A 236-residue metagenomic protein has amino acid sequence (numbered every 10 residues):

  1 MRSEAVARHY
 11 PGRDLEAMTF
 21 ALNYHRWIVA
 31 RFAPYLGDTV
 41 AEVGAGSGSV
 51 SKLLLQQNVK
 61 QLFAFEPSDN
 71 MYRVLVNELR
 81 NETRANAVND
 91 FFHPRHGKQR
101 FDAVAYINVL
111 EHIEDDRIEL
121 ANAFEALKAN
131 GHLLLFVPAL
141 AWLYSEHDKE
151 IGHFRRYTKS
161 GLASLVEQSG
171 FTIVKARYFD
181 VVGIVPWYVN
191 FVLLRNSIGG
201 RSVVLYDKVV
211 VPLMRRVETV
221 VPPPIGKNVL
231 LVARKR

Functional and structural regions predicted by a protein language model:
M1-I107, R117-L120, P212, R216 (+1 more regions): Conserved N-terminal segment of class I S-adenosyl-L-methionine
S3-E4, G97, G183-R236: A C-terminal cap/extension of S-adenosyl-L-methionine-dependent methyltransferases that defines the acceptor-substrate
R13, L133-R155, S160-E167: Short, glycine-/aromatic-enriched active-site segment of Class I SAM-dependent methyltransferases
S49, M71, N130, A141-L143 (+1 more regions): Feature marks short, surface-exposed loop/turn motifs that line or immediately flank catalytic pockets and channel
I107-L110, F136: Residues lining the SAM
R117-H132: A short glycine-rich, Lys/Arg-flanked "PGG" loop and its adjoining helix->strand segment in the class I
F171-V181: Conserved S-adenosyl-L-methionine
